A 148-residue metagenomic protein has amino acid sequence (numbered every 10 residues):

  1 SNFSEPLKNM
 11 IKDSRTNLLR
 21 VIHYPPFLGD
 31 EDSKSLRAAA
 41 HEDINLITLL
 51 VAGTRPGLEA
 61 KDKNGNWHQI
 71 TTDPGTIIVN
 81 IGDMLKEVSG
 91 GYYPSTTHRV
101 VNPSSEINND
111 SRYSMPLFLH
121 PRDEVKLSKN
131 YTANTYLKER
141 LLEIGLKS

Functional and structural regions predicted by a protein language model:
S1-S148: C-terminal flanking tails of non-heme Fe-dependent oxygenases
